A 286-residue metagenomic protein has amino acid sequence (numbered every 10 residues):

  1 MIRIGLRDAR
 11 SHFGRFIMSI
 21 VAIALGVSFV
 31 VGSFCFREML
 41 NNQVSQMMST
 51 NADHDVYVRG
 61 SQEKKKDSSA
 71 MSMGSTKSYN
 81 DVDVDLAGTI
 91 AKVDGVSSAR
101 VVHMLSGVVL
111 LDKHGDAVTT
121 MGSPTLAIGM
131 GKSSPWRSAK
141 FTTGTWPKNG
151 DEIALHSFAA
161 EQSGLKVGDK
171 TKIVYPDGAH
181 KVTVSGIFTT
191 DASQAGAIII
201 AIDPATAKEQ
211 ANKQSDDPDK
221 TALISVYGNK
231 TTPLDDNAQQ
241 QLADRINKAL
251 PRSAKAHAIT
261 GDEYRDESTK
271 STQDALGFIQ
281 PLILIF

Functional and structural regions predicted by a protein language model:
M1-V30: N-terminal Sec/SRP start-transfer signal
G5, A9, L40, V44 (+1 more regions): Hydrophobic alpha-helical elements at and bordering transmembrane segments of multi-pass membrane proteins
M18, V30, F34-E38, I279-F286: A hydrophobic alpha-helix feature that marks transmembrane segments and, especially, their cytosolic C-terminal ends
S19, I23-G26, M39, A154-L155 (+1 more regions): Hydrophobic alpha-helical transmembrane segments of multi-pass small-molecule transporters/permeases
V27-K66: Alpha-helical transmembrane segments
N51-D53, K64-M73, S78-V93, S97 (+1 more regions): Basic-flanked hydrophobic alpha-helices used for secretion and membrane insertion
R252-F286: Peri-transmembrane interface segments
